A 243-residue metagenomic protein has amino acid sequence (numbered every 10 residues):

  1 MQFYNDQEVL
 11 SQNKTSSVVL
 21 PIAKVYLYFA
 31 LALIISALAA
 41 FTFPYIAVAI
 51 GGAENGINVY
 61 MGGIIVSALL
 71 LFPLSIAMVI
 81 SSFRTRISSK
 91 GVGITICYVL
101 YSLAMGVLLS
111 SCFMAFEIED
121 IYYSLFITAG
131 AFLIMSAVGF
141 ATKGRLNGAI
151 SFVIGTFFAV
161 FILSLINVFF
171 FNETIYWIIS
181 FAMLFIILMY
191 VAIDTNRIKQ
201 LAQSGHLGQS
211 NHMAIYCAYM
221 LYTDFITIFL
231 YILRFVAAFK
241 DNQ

Functional and structural regions predicted by a protein language model:
M1-Q243: A hydrophobic alpha-helical transmembrane-helix feature that marks the membrane cores and membrane-interface segments
